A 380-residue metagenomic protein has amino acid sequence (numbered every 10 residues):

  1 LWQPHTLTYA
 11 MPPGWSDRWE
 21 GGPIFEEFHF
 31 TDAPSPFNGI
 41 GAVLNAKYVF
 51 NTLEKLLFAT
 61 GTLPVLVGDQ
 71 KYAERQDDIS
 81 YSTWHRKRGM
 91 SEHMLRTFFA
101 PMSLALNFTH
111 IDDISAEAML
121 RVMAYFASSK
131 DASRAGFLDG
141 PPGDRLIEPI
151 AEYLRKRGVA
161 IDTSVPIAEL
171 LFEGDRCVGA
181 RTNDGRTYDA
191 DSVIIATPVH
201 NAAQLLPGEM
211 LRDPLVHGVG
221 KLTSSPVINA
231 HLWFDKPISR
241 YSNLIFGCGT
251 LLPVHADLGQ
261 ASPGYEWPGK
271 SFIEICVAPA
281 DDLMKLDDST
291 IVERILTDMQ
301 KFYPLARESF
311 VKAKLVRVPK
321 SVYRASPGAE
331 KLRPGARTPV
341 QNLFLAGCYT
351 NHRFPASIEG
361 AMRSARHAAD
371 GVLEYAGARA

Functional and structural regions predicted by a protein language model:
W2-L120, S128: Mobile amphipathic helical/loop "lid" adjacent to a hydrophobic cofactor/ligand pocket
Q3, T163-V165, G347: Short loop/edge segments at beta-strand edges and connector loops that shape dinucleotide/nucleotide cofactor-binding
R121-D184, Y188-S192, A196: Helical element adjacent to the flavin cofactor pocket in flavoenzyme catalytic cores
A160-D162, V311-K314, F344: General small-molecule cofactor/ligand-binding pocket signal
V165-S289, E293-Y303, E308: Mid-domain catalytic core of redox enzymes that form a hydrophobic substrate pocket/lid adjacent to a catalytic redox
A261-W267, V318-L345, Y349-H352: FAD-binding beta-loop-beta segment adjacent to the flavin cofactor pocket
T350-V372: A conserved FAD-binding loop/helix module that cradles the flavin
L373-A380: Active-site-proximal substrate-binding core of FAD-dependent oxidoreductases
